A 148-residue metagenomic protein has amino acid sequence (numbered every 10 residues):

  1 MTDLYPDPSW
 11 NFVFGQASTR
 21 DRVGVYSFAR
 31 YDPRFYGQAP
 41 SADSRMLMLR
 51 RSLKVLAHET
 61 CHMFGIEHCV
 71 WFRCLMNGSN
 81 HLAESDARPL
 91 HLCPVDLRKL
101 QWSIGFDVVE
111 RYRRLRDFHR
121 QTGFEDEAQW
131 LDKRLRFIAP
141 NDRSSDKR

Functional and structural regions predicted by a protein language model:
M1-A57, M63-E67: Metzincin-family zinc-dependent endopeptidase catalytic domain
Y5-D7, V13-Q16, R30-F35, S44-R45 (+5 more regions): Extended interaction regions within the primary functional domain
A39-F118: The catalytic-center signature of Zn2+-dependent metalloproteases
R111-R148: Pan-zinc metallopeptidase signature
